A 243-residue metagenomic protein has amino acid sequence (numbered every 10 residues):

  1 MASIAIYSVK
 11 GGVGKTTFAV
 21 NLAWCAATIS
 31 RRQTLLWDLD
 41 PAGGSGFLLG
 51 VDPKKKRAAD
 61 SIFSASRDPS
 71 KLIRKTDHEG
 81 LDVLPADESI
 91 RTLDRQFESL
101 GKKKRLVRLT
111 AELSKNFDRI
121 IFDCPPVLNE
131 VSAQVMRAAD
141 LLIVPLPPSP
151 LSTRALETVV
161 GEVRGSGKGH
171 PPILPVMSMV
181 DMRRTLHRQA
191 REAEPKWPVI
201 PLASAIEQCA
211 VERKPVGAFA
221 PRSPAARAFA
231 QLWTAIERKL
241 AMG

Functional and structural regions predicted by a protein language model:
M1-G243: P-loop NTP-binding core
